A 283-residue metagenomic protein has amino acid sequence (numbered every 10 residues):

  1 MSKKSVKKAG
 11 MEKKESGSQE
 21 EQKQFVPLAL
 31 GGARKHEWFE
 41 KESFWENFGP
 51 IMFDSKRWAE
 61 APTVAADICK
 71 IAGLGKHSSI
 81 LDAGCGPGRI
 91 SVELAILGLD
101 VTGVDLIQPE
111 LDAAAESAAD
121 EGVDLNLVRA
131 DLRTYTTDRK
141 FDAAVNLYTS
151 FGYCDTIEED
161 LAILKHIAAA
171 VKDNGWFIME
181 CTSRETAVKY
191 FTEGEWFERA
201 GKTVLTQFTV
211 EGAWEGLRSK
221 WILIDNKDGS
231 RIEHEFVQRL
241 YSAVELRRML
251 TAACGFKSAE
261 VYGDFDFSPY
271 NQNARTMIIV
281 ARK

Functional and structural regions predicted by a protein language model:
S2-G75: Conserved class I S-adenosyl-L-methionine
H77-G84: Conserved class I S-adenosyl-L-methionine
P87: Conserved SAM/SAH-binding loop
S91-T134: Class I SAM-dependent methyltransferase SAM/SAH-binding core
T136-A143: A short acidic, Gly/Pro-enriched loop at the edge of an enzyme's catalytic core that lines a small-molecule cofactor
L161-D173: A short glycine-rich, Lys/Arg-flanked "PGG" loop and its adjoining helix->strand segment in the class I
I178-M249: SAM-dependent methyltransferase
A243-K283: C-terminal lobe and adjacent flexible extensions of AdoMet/dcAdoMet transferase-like proteins
